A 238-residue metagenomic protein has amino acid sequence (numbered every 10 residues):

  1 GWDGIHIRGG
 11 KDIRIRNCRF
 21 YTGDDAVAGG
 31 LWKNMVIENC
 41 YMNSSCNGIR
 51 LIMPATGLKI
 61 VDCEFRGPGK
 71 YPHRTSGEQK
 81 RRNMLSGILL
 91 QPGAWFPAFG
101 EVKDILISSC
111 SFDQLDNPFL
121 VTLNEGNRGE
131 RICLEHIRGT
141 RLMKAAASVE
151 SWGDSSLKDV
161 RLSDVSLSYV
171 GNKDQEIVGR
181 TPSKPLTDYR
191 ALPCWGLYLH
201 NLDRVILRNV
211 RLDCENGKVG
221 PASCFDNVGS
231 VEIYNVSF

Functional and structural regions predicted by a protein language model:
G1-F238: Extracellular/periplasmic carbohydrate-active domains that bind, remodel, or depolymerize complex polysaccharides
